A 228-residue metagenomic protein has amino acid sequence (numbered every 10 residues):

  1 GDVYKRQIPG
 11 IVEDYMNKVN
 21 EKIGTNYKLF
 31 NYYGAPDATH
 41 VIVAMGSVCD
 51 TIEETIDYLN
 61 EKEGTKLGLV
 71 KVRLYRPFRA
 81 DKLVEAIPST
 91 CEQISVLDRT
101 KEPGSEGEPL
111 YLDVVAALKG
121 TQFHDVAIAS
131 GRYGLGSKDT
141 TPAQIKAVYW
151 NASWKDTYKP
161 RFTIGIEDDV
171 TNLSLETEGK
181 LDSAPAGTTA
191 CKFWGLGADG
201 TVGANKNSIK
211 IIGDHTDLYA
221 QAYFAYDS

Functional and structural regions predicted by a protein language model:
V3-Y4: Short, small-residue-biased leader/transition segments that mark boundaries at the very start of proteins
I11-Y27, A44-I52, V72-R79: A general structural motif
N17-H40, S174-T188: Glycine-/acidic-rich phosphate or pyrophosphate-binding loops and their flanking alpha/beta elements
P36, V41-R73, T189-S228: Anionic-ligand anchoring segments at beta-strand to alpha-helix junctions in alpha/beta enzyme folds, i.e., glycine
K62-Q93: Core nucleotide-handling region used for phosphoryl-transfer chemistry
V72-D81, R132-S137, Y223-S228: Short connector loops at secondary-structure junctions
L83-E102, F224-S228: A structural-propensity feature for long, helix-poor, extended segments
Q93-S183: Peripheral docking tails and interdomain loops at the edges of cofactor- or intermediate-handling domains
